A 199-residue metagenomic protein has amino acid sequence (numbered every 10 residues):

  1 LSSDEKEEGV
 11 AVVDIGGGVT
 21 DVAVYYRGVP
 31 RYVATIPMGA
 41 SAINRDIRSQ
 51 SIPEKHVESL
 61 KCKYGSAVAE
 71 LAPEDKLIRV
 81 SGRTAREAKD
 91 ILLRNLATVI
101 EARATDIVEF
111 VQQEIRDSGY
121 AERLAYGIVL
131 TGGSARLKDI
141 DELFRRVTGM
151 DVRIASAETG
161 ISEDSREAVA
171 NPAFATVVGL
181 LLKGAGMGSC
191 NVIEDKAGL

Functional and structural regions predicted by a protein language model:
L1-V12, D21-L199: Helical "lid/coupling" subdomains associated with nucleotide-phosphate turnover
G17: Short, glycine/acidic-enriched loop or turn micro-motifs at the edges of active sites
